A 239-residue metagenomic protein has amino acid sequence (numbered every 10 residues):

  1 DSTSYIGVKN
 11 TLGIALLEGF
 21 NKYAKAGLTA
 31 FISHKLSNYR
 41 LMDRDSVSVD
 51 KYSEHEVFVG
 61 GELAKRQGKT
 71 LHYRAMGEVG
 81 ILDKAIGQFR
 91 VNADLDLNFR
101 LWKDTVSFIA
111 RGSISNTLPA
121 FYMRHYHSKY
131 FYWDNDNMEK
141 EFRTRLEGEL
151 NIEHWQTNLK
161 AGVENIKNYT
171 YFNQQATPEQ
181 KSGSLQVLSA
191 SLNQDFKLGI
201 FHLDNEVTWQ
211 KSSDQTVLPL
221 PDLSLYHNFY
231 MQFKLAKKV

Functional and structural regions predicted by a protein language model:
D1-V239: Exposed, low-structure sequence patches enriched in small/polar residues
